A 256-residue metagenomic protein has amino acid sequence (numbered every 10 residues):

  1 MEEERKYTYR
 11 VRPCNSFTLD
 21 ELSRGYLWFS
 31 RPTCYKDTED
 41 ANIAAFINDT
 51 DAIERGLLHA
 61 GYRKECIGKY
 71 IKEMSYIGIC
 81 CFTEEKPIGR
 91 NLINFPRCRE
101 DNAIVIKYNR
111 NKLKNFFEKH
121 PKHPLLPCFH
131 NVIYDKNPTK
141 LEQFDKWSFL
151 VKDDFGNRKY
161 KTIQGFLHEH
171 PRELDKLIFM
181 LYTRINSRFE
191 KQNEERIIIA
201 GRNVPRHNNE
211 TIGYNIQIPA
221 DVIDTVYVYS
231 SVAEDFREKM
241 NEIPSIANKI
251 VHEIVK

Functional and structural regions predicted by a protein language model:
M1-K256: Partner-binding and oligomerization surfaces adjacent to conserved cores of proteins that assemble macromolecular
